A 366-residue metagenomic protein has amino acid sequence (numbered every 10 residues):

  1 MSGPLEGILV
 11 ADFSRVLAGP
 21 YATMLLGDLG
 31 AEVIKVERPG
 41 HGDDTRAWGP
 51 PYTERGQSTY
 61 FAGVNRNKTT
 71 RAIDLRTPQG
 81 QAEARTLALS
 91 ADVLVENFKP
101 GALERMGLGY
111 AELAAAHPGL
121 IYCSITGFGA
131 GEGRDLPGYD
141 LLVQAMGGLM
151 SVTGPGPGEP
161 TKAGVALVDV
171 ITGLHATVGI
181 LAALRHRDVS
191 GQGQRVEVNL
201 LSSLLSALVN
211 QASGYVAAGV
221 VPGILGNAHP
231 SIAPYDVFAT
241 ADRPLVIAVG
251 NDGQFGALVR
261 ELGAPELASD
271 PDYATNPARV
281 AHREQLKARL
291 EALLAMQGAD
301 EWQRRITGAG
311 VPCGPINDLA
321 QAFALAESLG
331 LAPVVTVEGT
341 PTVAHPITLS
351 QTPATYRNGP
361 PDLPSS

Functional and structural regions predicted by a protein language model:
M1-G42, R85, N97, A115-A116 (+2 more regions): Acyl-CoA thioester-binding alpha/beta core of soluble enzymes
M1-V189, R289, T336, N358 (+2 more regions): N-terminal helix-loop segment corresponding to the beta1-alpha1 unit of nucleotide/adenylate-binding folds
V33, R71, V196-V198, C313: Generic structural signal for residues in well-ordered beta-strands
T59, L204-S206: Substrate-binding strand-loop-helix patch in Rossmann-like NAD(P)-dependent oxidoreductase/epimerase domains
D74, E96, V198-L201, I247-V249: Active-site-adjacent beta-strand anchor residues
P157-V165, D188-L204, G223-P230, P271-A274: Conserved Rossmann-fold dehydrogenase catalytic segment
R187-S190, A264-E266: Short helix-capping/linker segments at secondary-structure and domain boundaries
